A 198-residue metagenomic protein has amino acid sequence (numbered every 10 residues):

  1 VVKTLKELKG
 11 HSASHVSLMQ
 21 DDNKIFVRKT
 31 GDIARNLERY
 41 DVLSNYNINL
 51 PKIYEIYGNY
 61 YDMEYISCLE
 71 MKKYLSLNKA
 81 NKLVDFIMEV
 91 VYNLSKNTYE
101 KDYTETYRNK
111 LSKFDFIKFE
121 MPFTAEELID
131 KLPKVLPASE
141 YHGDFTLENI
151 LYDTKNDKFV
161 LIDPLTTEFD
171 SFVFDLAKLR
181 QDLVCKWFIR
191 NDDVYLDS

Functional and structural regions predicted by a protein language model:
L5, A13, Y61, M88 (+4 more regions): Catalytic phosphate/metal-binding cores of nucleic-acid and nucleotide-processing enzymes, i.e., regions that mediate
K6-D41, K72-K73: ATP-binding glycine-rich loop module of kinase domains
I25-I33, E64-I66, I162-L165: Active-site ExK catalytic segment of metal-dependent nucleases
N45-G58: Conserved HxN/HPN-centered segment at the entrance to the catalytic loop of eukaryotic protein kinase-like domains
Y46-N49, L69-Y141: Conserved kinase catalytic-core helix
Y60-E70: Conserved short submotifs of the Hanks-type protein kinase catalytic core that shape the nucleotide-binding pocket
L128-F174: Active-site acidic catalytic loop and adjacent metal/ATP-binding pocket of ATP-dependent phosphoryl transfer enzymes
F169, F174-S198: Active-site activation/catalytic loop segments of kinase-like enzymes and analogous catalytic loops in related
